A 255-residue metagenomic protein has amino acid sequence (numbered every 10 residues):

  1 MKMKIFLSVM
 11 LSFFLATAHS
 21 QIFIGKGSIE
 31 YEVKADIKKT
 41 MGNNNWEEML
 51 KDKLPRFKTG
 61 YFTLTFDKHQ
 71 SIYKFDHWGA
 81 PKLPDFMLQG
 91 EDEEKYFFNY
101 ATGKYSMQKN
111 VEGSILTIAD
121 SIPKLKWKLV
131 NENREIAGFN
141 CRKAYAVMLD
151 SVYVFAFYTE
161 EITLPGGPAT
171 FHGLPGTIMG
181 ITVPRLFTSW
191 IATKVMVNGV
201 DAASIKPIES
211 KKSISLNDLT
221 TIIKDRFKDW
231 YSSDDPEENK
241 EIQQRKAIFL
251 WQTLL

Functional and structural regions predicted by a protein language model:
M1-G25, T253-L255: Bacterial Sec-dependent N-terminal signal peptides
I22-L255: Extended soluble regions of mature proteins
